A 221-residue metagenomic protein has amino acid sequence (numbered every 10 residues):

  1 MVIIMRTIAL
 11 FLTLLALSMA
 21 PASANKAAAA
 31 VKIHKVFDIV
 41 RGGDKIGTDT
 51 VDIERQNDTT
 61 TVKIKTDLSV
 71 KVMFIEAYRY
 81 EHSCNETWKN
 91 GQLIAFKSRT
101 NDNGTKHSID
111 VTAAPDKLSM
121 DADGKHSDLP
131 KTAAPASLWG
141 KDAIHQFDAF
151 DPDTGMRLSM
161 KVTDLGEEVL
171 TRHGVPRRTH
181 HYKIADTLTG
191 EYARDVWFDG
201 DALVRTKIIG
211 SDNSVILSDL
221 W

Functional and structural regions predicted by a protein language model:
M1-I8: Positively charged n-region of N-terminal signal peptides that target proteins for export
A9-S18: Bacterial N-terminal signal peptides
N25-P115, D121-G124, L129-W221: Acidic, serine/threonine-rich low-complexity disordered tracts
